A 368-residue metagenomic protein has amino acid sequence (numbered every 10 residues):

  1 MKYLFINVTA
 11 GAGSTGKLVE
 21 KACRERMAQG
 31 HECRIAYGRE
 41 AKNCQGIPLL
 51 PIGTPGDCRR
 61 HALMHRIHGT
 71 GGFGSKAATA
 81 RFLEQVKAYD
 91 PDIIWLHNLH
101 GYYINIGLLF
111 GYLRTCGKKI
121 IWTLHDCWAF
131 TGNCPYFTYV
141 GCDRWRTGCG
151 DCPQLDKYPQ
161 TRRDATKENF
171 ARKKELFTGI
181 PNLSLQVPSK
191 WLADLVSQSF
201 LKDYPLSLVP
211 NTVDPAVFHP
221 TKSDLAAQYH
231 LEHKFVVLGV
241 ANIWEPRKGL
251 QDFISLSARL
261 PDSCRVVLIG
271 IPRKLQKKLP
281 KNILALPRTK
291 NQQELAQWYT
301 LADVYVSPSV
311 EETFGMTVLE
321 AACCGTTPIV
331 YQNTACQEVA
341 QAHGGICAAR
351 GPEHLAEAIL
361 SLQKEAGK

Functional and structural regions predicted by a protein language model:
Q186, H230-K248, I254-S257: Conserved donor-binding/catalytic core segment of Leloir-type glycosyltransferases
D194-S197, V213-Q228, K277: Acidic anion/phosphate-binding donor-loop and adjacent secondary structure in glycosyltransferase catalytic cores
R273-Q293: Nucleotide-activated donor-binding/catalytic signature segment of Leloir-type glycosyltransferases, i.e., the conserved
K277, Q332-A342, I346-C347: Short acidic/histidine- and often glycine-rich active-site loop of Leloir-type glycosyltransferases that engages
Q297-A302: Short alpha-helical donor nucleotide-sugar binding micro-motif in glycosyltransferases
V310: Aromatic "clamp/platform" in nucleotide-sugar-dependent glycosyltransferases that forms part of the donor/acceptor
T327-V330: Short hydrophobic beta-strand element within catalytic cores of glycosyltransferases and related nucleotide-activated
A342-E353, S361-A366: Conserved acidic donor-binding segment of nucleotide-sugar-dependent glycosyltransferases
